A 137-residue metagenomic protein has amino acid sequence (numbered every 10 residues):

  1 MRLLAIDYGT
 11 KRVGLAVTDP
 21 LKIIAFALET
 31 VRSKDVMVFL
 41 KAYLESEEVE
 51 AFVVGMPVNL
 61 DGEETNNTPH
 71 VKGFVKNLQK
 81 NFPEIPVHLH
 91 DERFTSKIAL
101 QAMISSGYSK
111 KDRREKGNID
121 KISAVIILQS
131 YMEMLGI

Functional and structural regions predicted by a protein language model:
R2-L3, T10-K11, A16-I137: Phosphate- and other anionic-substrate recognition elements at nucleic-acid/protein interfaces
